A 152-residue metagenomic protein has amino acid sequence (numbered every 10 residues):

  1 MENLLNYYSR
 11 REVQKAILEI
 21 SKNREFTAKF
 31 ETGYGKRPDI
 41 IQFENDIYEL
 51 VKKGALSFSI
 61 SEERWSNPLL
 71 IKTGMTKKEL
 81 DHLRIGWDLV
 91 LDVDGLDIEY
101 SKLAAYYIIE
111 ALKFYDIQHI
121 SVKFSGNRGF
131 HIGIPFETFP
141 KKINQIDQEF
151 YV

Functional and structural regions predicted by a protein language model:
M1-D88, G95-I98, A104, K141-K142 (+1 more regions): DNA replication initiation on ssDNA origins
Y8, L91, I109-Y115, P140: Aromatic-enriched hydrophobic runs in primary sequence
K53-A55, R84-G86, Y115-Q118, G126-R128: Short, well-ordered loop/turn elements at secondary-structure boundaries
R64, V93-G95, L112, D116 (+1 more regions): Generic hydrophobic/packing signal
T73-D81, I109-E110, I117-S125: Catalytic micro-motifs at enzyme active sites that drive phosphoryl/nucleotidyl and oxygen chemistry
D88-L91, H119-N144: Histidine-centered divalent-metal-coordination microenvironment in nucleic-acid enzymes
Y100-Q118, E149-V152: Long, well-ordered alpha-helical scaffolding segments within enzyme catalytic domains, especially pronounced
